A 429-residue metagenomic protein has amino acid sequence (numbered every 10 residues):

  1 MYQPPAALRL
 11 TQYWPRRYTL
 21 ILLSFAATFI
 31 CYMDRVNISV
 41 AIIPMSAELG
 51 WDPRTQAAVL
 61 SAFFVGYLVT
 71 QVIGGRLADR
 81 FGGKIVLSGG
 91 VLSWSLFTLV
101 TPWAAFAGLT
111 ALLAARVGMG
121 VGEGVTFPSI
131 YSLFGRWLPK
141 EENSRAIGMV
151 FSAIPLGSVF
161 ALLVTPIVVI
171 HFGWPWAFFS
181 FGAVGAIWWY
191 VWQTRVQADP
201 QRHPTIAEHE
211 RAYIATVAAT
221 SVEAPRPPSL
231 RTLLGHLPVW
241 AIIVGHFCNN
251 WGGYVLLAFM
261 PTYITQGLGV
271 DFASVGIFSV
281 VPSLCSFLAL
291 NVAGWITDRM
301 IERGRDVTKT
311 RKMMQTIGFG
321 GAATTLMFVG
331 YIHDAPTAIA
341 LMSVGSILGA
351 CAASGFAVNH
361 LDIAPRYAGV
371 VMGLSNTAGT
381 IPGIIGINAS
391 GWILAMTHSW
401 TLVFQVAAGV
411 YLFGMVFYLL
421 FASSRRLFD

Functional and structural regions predicted by a protein language model:
M1-V36: Cytosolic juxtamembrane N-terminal segment immediately preceding the first transmembrane helix of multi-pass
I38-S39, H236-N291, A353: Extracytoplasmic gate region of multi-pass secondary transporters
S61-R76, V280-A293: Central cavity-lining transmembrane alpha-helices of secondary-active solute carriers, predominantly the Major
L92-F106, G320-H333: C-terminal ends and interior cores of transmembrane alpha-helices in multi-pass membrane transporters/permeases
F97, L109-V125, T325, T337-A352: Hydrophobic core of transmembrane alpha-helices in multi-pass small-molecule transporters, especially MFS/SLC-type
A115-I154: Cytoplasmic helix-loop-helix junction between adjacent transmembrane helices in 12-TM secondary transporters
V150, I154-H203: Helix-loop-helix hairpin linking two adjacent transmembrane segments in secondary transporters
T308-G355: C-terminal transmembrane helical hairpin of 12-TM major facilitator-type secondary transporters
